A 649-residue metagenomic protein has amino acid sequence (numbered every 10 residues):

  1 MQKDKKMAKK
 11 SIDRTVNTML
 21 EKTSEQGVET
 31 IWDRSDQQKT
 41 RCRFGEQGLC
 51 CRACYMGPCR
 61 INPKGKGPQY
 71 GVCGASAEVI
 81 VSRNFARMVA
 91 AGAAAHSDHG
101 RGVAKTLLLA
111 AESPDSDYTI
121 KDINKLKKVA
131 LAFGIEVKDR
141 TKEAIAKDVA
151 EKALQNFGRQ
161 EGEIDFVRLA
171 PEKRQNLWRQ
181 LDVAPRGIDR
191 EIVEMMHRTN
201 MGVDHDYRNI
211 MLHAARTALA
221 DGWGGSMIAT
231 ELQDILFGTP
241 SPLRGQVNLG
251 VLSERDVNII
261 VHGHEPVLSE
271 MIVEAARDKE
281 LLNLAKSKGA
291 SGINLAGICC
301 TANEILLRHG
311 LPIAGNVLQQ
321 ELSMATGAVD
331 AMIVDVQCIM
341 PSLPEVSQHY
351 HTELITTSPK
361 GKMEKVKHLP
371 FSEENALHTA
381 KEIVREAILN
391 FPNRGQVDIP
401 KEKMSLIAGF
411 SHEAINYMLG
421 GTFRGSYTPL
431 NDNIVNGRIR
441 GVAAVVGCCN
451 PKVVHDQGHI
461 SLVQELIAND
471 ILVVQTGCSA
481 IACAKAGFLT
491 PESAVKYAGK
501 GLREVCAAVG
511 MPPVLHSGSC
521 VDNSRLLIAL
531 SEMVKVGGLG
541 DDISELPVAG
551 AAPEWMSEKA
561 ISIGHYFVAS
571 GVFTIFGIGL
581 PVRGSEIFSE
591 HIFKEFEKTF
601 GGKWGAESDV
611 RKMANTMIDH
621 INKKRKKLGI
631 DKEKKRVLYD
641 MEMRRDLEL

Functional and structural regions predicted by a protein language model:
Q2-L649: Anaerobic metallocofactor- and corrinoid-dependent redox/one-carbon enzyme cores, especially those from methanogenesis
